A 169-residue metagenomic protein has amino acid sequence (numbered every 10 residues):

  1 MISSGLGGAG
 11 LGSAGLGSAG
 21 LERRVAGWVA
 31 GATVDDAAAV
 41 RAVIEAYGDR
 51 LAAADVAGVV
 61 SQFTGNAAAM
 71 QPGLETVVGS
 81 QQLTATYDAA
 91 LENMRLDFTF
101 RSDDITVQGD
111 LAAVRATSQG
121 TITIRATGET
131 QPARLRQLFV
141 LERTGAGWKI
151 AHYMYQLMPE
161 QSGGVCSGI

Functional and structural regions predicted by a protein language model:
M1-L11, G15-N66, C166-I169: Short, low-complexity N-terminal intrinsically disordered segments enriched in polar/charged residues
G20-R23, R134-G164: Short beta-strand edge/turn micro-motifs at domain boundaries
V43, V56-Q108, T117, E129-P132: A solvent-exposed, acidic/Ser-Thr-rich amphipathic alpha-helical stretch
N66, I122, L157-P159: Feature marks short, surface-exposed loop/turn motifs that line or immediately flank catalytic pockets and channel
A69-M70, V114, I150-H152: Short hydrophobic/aromatic-rich beta-strand segments that constitute the beta-sheet cores of beta-sandwich/beta-barrel
G109-L111, G147: A generic structural signal for beta-strand entry/edge sites
A116-T123: Generic short beta-strand segments
R125-T127: Extracellular loop and loop/strand-boundary signature of outer-membrane beta-barrel proteins
